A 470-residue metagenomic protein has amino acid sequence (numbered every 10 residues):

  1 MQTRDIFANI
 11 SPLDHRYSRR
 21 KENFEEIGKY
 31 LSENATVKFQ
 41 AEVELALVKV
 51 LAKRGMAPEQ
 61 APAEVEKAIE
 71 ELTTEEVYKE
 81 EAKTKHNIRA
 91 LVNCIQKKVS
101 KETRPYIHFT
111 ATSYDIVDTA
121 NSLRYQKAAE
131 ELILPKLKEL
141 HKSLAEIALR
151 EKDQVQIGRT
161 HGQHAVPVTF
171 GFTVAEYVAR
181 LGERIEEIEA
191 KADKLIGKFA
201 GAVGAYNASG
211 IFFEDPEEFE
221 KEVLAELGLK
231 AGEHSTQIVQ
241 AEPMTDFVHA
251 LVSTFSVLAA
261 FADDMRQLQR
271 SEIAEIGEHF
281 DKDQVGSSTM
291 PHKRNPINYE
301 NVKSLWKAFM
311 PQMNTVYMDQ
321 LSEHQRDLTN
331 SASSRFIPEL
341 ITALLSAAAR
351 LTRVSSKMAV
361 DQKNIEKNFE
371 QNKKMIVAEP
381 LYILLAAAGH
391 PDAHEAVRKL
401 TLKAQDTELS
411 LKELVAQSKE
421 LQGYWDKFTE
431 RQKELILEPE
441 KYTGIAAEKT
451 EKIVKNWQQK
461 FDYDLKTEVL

Functional and structural regions predicted by a protein language model:
Q2-A200, G204-Y206, E217-E222, Q284-S287 (+6 more regions): A helix-coil-helix interface module used to build multimeric assemblies and to scaffold catalytic/cofactor sites
E44, P243, D281-K282, V377-A378 (+1 more regions): N-terminal alpha-helical segment
V50, C94, K98, S143 (+16 more regions): Generic, well-ordered alpha-helical scaffold segments in large soluble proteins
V65-I69, I238, Q269, F280-D283 (+5 more regions): A general structural motif at alpha-helix termini
N121-L134, L149, Q163-S322, S333-A343: Charged, flexible cofactor/metal-binding loops and thiol motifs
A308-D392, A396: Long, amphipathic alpha-helical stalk/connector segments used for oligomerization, subunit docking, or mechanical
L345, V377-D426: C-terminal hydrophobic structural anchor segments that stabilize assembly/packing rather than catalytic chemistry
